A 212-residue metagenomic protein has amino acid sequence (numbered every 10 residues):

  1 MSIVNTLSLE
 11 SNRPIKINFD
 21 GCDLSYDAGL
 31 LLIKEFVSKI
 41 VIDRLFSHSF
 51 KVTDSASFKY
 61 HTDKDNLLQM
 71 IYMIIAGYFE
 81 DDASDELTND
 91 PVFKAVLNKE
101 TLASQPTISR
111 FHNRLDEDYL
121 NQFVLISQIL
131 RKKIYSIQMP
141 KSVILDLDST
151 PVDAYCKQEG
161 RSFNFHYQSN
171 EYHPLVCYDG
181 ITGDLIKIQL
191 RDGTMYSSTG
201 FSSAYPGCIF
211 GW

Functional and structural regions predicted by a protein language model:
M1-W212: Dynamic "connector" segments at or just before major functional cores
